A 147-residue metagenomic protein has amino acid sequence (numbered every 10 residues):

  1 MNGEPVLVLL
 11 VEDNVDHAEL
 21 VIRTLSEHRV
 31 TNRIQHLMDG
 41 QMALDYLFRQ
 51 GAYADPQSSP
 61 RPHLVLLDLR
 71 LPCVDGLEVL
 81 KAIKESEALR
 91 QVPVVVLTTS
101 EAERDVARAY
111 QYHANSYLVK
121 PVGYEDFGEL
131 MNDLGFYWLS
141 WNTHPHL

Functional and structural regions predicted by a protein language model:
M1-L9, V15-Q35, D39-L44, F48 (+4 more regions): Non-catalytic signal-transmission and effector/linker regions of two-component phosphorelay proteins
V21, R108-A109: Residue preferences within the helical output face of two-component receiver
P56-P60, K84-Q91, Y112: Conserved phosphotransfer cores of two-component systems
D68, T98: Active-site residues of response regulator receiver
P72, A102: The feature encodes the CheY-like receiver
N115: Short, glycine/charged-rich "phosphate-handling" switch motifs in NTP-dependent and phosphotransfer domains
